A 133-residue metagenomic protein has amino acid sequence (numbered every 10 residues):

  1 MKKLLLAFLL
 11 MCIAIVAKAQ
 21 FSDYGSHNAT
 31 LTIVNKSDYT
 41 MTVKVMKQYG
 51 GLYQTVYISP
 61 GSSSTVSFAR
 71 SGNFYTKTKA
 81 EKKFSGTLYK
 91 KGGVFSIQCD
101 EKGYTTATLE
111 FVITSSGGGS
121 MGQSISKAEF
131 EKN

Functional and structural regions predicted by a protein language model:
M1-K3, A19: Absolute protein N-terminus
K3-I13: Sec-dependent N-terminal signal peptides
A19-Y49, Q54-V56, T78-N133: Primarily secretory-pathway and cell-envelope proteins
I58-S63: Short, solvent-exposed loop/turn segments in extracellular or other extracytoplasmic domains
T65-N73: Short Pro-Gly-centered beta-turn/loop motif in secreted/extracellular proteins
